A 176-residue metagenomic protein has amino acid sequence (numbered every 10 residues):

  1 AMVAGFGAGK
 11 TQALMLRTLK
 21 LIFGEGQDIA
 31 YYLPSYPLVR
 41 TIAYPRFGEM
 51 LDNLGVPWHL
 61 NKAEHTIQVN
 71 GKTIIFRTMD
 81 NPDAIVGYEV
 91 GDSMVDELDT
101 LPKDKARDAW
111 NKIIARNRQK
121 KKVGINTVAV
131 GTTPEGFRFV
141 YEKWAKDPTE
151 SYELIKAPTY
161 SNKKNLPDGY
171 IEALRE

Functional and structural regions predicted by a protein language model:
A1-E176: Phosphate/NTP-binding elements of NTP-utilizing enzymes
